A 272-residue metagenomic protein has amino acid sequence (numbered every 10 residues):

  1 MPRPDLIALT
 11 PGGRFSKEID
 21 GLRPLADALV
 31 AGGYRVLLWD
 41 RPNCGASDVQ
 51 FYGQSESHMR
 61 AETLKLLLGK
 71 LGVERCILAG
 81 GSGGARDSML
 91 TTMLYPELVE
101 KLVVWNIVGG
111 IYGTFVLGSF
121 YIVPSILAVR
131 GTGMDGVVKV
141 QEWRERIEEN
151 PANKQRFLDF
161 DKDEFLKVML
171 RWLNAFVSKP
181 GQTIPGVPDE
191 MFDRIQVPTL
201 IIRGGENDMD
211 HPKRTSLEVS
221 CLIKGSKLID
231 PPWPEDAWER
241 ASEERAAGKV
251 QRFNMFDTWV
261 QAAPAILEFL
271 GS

Functional and structural regions predicted by a protein language model:
M1-D48: Conserved HGGG/HGGXW glycine-rich cap/lid loop of the alpha/beta-hydrolase fold
M59-C76: Conserved acidic catalytic loop of the alpha/beta-hydrolase fold
G80, G84, S88: Gly/Ala-rich beta-loop-alpha elbow adjacent to hydrolase catalytic centers
M89-L94, E100-R130: Flexible "cap/lid" loop of the alpha/beta hydrolase fold
L158-E190: Hydrophobic, aromatic-rich cap/lid helix
I195, I201-R203: Short beta-strand/loop motif that positions the catalytic acidic residue of the alpha/beta-hydrolase fold
D208-T215: Conserved alpha/beta-hydrolase "acid-adjacent" motif
G225-S272: Catalytic active-site module of serine/aspartate enzymes centered on a nucleophile-bearing elbow/loop
